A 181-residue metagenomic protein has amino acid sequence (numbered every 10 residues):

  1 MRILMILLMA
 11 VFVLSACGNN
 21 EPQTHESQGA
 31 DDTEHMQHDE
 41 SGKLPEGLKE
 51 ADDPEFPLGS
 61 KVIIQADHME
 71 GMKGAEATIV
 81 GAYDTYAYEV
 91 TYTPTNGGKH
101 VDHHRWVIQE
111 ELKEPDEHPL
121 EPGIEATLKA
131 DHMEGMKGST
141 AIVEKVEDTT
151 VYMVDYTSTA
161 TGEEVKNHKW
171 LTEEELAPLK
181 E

Functional and structural regions predicted by a protein language model:
M1-L8: Positively charged n-region of N-terminal signal peptides that target proteins for export
L8-V11, V165: A generic, residue-level signal for flexible/boundary positions that often mark functional hotspots
V13-A16: C-terminal motif of bacterial Sec signal peptides marking the signal peptidase cleavage site
G18-N20: Bacterial signal peptide processing site
Q23-P54, L58, I63-E110, P122-E125 (+1 more regions): Basic/aromatic-rich interaction segments and small domains that mediate binding to polyanionic partners
